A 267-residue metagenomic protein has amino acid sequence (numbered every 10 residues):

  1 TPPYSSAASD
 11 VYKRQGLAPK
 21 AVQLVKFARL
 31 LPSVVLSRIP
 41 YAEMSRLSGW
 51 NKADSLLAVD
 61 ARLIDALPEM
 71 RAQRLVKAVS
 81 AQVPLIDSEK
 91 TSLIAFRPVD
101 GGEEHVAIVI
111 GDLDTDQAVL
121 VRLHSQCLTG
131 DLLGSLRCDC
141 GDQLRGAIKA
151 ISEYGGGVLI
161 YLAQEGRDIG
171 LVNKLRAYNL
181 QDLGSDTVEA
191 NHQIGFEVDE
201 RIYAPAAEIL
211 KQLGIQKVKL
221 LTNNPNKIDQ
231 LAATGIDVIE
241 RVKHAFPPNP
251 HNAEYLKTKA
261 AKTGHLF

Functional and structural regions predicted by a protein language model:
T1, G16-K20, A78, E103 (+7 more regions): Conserved active-site and cofactor/substrate-binding residues in soluble primary-metabolism enzymes
T1-A8, Y12: Single conserved hydrophobic/aromatic residue that forms the stacking wall/gate of nucleotide- or nucleobase-binding
R14-L17, V22-D87: Internal gly/pro-rich beta-alpha loop/helix module that stabilizes soluble enzyme cofactors or their anionic handles
Y41, P98-D100, L113-T115, L128 (+3 more regions): Short, glycine-/Ser/Thr-/acidic-enriched flexible segments
D54-G130, K257-F267: Long, charged alpha-helical interface segments
V109-L113, Q117, R122, C138-L159 (+1 more regions): Phosphate-binding glycine-rich loops and their immediate beta-loop-alpha structural context
T129-C140: Glycine-rich, acidic
A150-F267: Conserved structured catalytic cores and adjacent interaction surfaces of nucleotide-binding/hydrolyzing enzymes
